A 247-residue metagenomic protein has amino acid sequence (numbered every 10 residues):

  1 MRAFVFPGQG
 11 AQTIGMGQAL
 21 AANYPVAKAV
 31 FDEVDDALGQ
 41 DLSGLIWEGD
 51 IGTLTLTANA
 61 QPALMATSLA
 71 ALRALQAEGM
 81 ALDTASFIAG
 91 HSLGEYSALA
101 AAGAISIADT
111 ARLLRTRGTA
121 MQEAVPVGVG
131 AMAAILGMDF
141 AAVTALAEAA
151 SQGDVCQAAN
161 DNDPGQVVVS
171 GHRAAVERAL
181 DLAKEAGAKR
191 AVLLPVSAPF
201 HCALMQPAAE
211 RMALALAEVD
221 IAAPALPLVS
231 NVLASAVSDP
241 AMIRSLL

Functional and structural regions predicted by a protein language model:
M1-T144, L194-P195: FabD-like malonyl-/acyl-CoA
Q9-Q12, L38, A102-L247: Alpha/beta catalytic cores of group-transfer enzymes, especially the acyltransferase/condensing modules of polyketide
